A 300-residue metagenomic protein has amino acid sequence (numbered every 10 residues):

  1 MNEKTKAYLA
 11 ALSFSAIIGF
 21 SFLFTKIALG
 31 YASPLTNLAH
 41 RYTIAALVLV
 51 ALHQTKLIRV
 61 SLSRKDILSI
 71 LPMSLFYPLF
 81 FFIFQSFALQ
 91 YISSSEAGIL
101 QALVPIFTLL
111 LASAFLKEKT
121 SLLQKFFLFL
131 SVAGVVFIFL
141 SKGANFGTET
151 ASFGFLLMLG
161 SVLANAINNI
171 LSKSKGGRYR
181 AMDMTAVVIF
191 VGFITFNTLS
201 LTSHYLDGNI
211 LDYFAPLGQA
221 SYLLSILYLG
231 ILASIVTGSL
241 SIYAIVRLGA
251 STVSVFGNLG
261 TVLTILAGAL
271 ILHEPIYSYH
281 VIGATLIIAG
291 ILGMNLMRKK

Functional and structural regions predicted by a protein language model:
M1-T36, T148-S174, T198: Glycine-/small-residue-enriched transmembrane alpha-helix faces in small-molecule transporters and effluxers
A11, S15, L38-H40, E96-L103 (+2 more regions): Helix-helix packing/entry segments at the starts of transmembrane helices
I17, S21-F22, H53-Q101, F137 (+1 more regions): Specific transmembrane alpha-helical segments of multi-pass solute transporters/efflux pumps, especially DMT/EamA
G19, L23, L75-L79, I83 (+5 more regions): Hydrophobic/small/kink-forming positions within alpha-helical transmembrane segments of polytopic membrane proteins
T25-Y31, Q90, F139-A151, H204-A220 (+1 more regions): Membrane-interface helix termini and inter-helical loops of multi-pass transporters
T36-L47, F76-Y77, Q85-L128, S161 (+1 more regions): Specific alpha-helical transmembrane segments that line the substrate/conduction pathway and gating interfaces
L49, L109, F146-G208, L240: Transmembrane alpha-helical segments that form core, pore/gating elements of small-molecule transporters/exporters
L49, L111, L123-K142, N258 (+2 more regions): Hydrophobic transmembrane alpha-helices of multi-pass small-molecule transport proteins
